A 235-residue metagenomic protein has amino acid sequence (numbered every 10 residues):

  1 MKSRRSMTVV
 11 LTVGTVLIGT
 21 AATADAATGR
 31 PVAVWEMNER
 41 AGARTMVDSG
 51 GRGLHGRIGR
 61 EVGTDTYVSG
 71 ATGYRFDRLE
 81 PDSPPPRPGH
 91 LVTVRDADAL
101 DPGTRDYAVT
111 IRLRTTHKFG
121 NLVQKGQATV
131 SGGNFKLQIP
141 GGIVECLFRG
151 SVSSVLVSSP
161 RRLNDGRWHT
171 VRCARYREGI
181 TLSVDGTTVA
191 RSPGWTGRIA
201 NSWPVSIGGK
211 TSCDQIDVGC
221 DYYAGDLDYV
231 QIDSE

Functional and structural regions predicted by a protein language model:
M1-A26: Secretory targeting and sorting signals
R5, D25-R87, A190, N201 (+2 more regions): Extracytoplasmic low-complexity segments
G29-V32, A41-M46, D82-E145, I180 (+1 more regions): Extracellular glycan-recognition modules
W35-E36, D48, Y107-T115, V171-C173 (+2 more regions): Short hydrophobic/aromatic patches on beta-strands that form ligand-binding or substrate-lining surfaces
M37-R44, G51, R114-F119, A128-V130 (+5 more regions): Acidic glycine-/aspartate-rich tracts in secreted/extracellular proteins
A71, S192-D226: Flexible glycan-contacting loops in extracellular carbohydrate-active proteins
C146-T170, D217: Short, aromatic/His-centered strand-loop micro-motif at the edge of beta-sheets
R167-T181: Localized edge beta-strand/strand-to-loop motifs within extracellular or lumenal beta-rich domains
